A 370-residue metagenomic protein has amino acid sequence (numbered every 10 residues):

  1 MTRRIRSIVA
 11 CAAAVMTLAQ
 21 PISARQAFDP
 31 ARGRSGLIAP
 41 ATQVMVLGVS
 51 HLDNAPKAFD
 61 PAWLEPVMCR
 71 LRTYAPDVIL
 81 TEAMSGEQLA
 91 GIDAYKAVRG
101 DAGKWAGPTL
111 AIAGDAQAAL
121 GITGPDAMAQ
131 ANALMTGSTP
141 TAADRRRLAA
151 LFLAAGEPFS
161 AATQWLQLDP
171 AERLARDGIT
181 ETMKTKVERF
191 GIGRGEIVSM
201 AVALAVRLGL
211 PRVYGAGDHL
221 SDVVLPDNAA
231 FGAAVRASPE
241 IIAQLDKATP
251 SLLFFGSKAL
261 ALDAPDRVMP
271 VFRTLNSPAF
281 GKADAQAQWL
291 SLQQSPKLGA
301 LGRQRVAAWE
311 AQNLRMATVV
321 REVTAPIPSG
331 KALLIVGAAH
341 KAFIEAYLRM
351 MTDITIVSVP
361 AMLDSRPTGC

Functional and structural regions predicted by a protein language model:
M1-V9: Bacterial N-terminal signal peptides that target proteins for export
A10-A19: Bacterial N-terminal signal peptides
R25-M45: N- or domain-start disorder-to-order transition segments that initiate the globular core
G48-P61: Acidic/histidine-rich helix-loop elements that form or flank divalent-metal/phosphate-binding sites at the catalytic
A75-T81: Proline-aspartate-enriched helix->loop->beta-strand connector
A102-L168, D246-L290: Low-complexity, serine/threonine/proline-enriched polar segments
W165-Q167, E172-K297: Extended, H/D-rich, highly charged conserved domains that either
G256-C370: A cross-kingdom marker for long, charged
